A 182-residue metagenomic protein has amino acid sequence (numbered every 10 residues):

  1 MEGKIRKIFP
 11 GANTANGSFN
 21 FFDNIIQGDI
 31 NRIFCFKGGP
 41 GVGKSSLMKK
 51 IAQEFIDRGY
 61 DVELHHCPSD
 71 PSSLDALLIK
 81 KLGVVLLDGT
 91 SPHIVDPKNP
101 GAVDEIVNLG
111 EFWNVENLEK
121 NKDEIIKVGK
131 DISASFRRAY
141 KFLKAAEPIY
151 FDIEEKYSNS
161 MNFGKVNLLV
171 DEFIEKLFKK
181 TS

Functional and structural regions predicted by a protein language model:
M1-I26, K180-T181: N-terminal pre-Walker A segment at the start of P-loop NTPase domains
K4-P10, F34-C35, M48-K49, I56-Y60 (+1 more regions): N-terminal start-of-chain detector that recognizes signal peptides and the immediate post-cleavage beginning
A12-A15, G43, I56-D57, L64-H66 (+1 more regions): A short linear-motif detector with a strong N-terminal bias
T14-R32, A76-V84: Accessory recognition modules or surfaces
F21-R32, M48-I56, N159-L169: Short N-terminal helix-initiation segments at or just after the protein's N-terminus
I33-A52, S182: Glycine-rich phosphate-binding P-loop
K37, D57-S73: Short beta-strand-centered segment that lines the nucleotide-binding/catalytic pocket of NTP-utilizing
S73-K81, V85, G89-T181: Replace "adjacent to P-loop NTPase cores in ATP/GTP-dependent enzymes" with "adjacent to NTP-binding cores
